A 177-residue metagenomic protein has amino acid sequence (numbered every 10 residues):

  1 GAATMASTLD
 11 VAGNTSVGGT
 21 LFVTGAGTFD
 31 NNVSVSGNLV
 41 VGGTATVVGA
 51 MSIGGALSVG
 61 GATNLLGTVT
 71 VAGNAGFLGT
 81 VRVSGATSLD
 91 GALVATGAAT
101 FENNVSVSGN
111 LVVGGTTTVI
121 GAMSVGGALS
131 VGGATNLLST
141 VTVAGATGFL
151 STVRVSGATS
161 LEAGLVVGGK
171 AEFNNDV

Functional and structural regions predicted by a protein language model:
G1-V177: Intrinsic low-complexity, repeat-rich intrinsically disordered segments enriched in small/flexible residues
